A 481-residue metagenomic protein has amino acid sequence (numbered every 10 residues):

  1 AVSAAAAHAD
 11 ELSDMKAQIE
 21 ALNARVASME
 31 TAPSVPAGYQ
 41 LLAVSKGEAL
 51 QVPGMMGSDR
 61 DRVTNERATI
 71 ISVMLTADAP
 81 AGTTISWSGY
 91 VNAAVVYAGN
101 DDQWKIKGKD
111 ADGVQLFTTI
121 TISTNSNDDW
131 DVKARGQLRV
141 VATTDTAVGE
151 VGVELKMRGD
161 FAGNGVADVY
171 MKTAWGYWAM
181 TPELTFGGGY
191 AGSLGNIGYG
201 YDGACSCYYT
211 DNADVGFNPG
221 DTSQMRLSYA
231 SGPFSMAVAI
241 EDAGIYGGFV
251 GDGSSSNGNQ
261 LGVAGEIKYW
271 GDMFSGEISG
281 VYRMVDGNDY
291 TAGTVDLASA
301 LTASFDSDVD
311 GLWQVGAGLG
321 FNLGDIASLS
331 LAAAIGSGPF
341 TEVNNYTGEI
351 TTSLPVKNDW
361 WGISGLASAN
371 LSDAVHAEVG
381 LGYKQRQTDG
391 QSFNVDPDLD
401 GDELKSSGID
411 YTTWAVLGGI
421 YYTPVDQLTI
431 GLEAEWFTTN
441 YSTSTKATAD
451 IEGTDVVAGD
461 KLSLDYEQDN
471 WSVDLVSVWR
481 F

Functional and structural regions predicted by a protein language model:
V2-N92, Y97-G99, W104: N-terminal periplasmic/intermembrane-space "pro-region" immediately following the signal or transit peptide
A68-G247, N257-S275, G320-G324: Outer membrane beta-barrel
G89-Y97, V153-G159, G188-G192, V238-D242 (+7 more regions): Transmembrane beta-barrel strands of outer-membrane/channel proteins
V95-Q103, T146, F161-G163, L194-G198 (+7 more regions): Gram-negative outer-membrane beta-barrel proteins
D129-K133, V166-D168, G216-P219, N257-N259 (+4 more regions): Short sequence motifs at beta-strands and strand-loop junctions characteristic of Gram-negative outer-membrane
L138-V140, A174-G176, M225-L227, G265 (+5 more regions): Membrane-embedded beta-strands of outer-membrane beta-barrel proteins, especially the hydrophobic/small aromatic
Q260, G265-L417: Detector for outer-membrane/organellar transmembrane beta-barrel domains, recognizing the amphipathic beta-strand
Y422, D465-F481: Outer-membrane beta-barrel "beta-signal"
